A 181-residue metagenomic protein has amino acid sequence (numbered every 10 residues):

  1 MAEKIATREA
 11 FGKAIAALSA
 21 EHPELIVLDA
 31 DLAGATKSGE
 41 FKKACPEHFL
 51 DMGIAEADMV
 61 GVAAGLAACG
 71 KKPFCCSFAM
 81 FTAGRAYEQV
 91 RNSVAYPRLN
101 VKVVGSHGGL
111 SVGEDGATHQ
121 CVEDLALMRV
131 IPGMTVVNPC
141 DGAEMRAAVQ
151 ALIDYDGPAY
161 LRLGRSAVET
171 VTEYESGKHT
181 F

Functional and structural regions predicted by a protein language model:
M1-F181: Thiamine diphosphate
